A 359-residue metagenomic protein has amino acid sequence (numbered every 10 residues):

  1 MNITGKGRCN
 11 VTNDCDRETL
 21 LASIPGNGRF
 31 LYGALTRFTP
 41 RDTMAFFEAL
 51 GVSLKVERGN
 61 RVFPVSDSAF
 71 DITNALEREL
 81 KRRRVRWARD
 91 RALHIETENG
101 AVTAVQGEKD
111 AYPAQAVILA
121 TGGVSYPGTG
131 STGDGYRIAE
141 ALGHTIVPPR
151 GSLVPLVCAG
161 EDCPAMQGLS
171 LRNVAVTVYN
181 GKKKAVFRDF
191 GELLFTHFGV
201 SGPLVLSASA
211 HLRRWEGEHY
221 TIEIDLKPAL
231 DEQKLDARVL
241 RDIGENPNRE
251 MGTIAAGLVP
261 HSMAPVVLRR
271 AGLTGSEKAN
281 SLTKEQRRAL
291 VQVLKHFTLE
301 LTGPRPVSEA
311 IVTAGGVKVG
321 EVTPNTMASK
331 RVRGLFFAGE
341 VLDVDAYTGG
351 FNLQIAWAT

Functional and structural regions predicted by a protein language model:
N2-R86, R91, F195: Conserved N-terminal/central alpha/beta ligand/cofactor-binding core
I3, R17-E18, S53, H144-R150 (+1 more regions): An anion/pyrophosphate-binding glycine-rich loop and adjacent beta-alpha core in soluble alpha-beta enzymes
V62-A69, S152-E161, P304-E321: Flavin (FAD/FMN) cofactor-binding core of flavoprotein oxidoreductases
A88, Q106-A116, R188-G191: Core beta-strand elements of the Rossmann-like FAD/NAD(P) dinucleotide-binding domain in flavoenzyme oxidoreductases
A88-A101: A conserved short coil-to-beta-strand element within the FAD-binding core of flavoproteins
A88-R91, P265-D345: A glycine-rich dinucleotide-binding beta-alpha-beta segment and adjacent secondary-structure elements that constitute
A116-D162: Glycine-rich loop(s) and the adjacent beta-strand/alpha-helix scaffold that form part
S125-P127, P155, S201, V312 (+1 more regions): Glycine-rich phosphate/pyrophosphate-binding beta-alpha loops
